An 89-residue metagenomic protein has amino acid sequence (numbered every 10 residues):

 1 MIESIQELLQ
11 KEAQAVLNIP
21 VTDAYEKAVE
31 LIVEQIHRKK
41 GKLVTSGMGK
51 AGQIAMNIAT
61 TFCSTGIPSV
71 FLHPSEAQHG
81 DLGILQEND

Functional and structural regions predicted by a protein language model:
M1-D89: Conserved N-terminal alpha-helical segment that immediately precedes and caps sugar-phosphate-binding
